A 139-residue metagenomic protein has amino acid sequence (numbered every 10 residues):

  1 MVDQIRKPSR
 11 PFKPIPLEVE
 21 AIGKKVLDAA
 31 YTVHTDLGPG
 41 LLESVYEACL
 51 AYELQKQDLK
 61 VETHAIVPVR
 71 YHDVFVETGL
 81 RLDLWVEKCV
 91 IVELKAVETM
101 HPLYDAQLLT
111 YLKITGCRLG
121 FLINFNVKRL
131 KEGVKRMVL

Functional and structural regions predicted by a protein language model:
M1-K60, K131, R136-L139: Solvent-exposed, charged helical/coil patches that constitute nucleic-acid or partner-interaction surfaces
Q55-H72: A short acidic/basic microdomain associated with nuclease active sites
V67, L82-L84, V134: A structural signal for short, well-ordered beta-strand segments
Y71-F75, K131: Acidic pyrophosphate-coordinating catalytic loop
F75, R81-I91: Active-site beta-strand-loop-beta-strand hairpin of nuclease catalytic cores that positions key catalytic residues
V76-E77, Y104: Short solvent-exposed loop/turn micro-motifs enriched in small/polar/acidic residues
I91, K95-L139: Nucleic-acid nuclease catalytic cores
